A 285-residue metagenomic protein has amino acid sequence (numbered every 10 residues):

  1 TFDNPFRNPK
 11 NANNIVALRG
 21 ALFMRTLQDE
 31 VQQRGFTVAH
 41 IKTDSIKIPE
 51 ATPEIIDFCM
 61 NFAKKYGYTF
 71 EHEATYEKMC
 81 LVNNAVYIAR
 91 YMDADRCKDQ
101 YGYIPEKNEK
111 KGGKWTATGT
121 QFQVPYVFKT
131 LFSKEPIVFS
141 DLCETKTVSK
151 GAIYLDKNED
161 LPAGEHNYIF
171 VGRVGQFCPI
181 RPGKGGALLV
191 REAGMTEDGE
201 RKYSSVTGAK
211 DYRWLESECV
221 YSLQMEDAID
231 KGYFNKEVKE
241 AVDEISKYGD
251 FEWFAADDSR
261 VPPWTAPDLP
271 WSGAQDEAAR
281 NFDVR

Functional and structural regions predicted by a protein language model:
T1-F6, S45-P49, E54-I55, K78-L81: Flexible loop/turn segments at secondary-structure boundaries
T1-N4, E30-T37, Y68, H72 (+1 more regions): Intrinsically disordered or highly flexible coil/loop and linker segments, enriched in small and charged/polar residues
T1-R25, Q32-R34: Helical catalytic core of nucleic-acid polymerases
P9-N13, P49, P125: Short, structured coil/loop segments at alpha-helix boundaries
A21, R25, P53-R285: C-terminal, non-catalytic extensions of nucleic-acid polymerases
R25-T26, E30, I46-K47, F62: Conserved core architecture of multi-subunit DNA-directed RNA polymerases
Q33-P49: Catalytic palm active-site di-aspartate
